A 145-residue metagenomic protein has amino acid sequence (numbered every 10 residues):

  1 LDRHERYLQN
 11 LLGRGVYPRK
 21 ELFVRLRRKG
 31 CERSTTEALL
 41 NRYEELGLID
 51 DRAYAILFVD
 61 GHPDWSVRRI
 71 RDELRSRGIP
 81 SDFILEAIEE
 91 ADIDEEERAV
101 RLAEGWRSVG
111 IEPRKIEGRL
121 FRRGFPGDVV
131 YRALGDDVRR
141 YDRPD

Functional and structural regions predicted by a protein language model:
L1-D145: An alpha-helical, amphipathic repeat domain used for nucleic-acid recognition, typified by the mTERF helical solenoid
